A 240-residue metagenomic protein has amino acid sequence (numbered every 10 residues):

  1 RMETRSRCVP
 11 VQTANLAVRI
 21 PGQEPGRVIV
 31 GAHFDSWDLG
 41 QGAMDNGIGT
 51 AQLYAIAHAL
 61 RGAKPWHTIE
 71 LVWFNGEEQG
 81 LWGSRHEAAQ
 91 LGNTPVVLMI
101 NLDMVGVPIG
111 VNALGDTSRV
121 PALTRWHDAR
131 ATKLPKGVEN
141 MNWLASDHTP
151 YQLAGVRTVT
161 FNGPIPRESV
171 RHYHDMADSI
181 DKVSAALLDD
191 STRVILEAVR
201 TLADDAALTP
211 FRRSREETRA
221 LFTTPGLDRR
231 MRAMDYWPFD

Functional and structural regions predicted by a protein language model:
R1-G42, A55-H58, G62, W66-T68: Soluble metallo-hydrolase cores and metallopeptidase-like ectodomains found primarily in the secretory/periplasmic
E3, P135-W143, A206-R213: Surface-exposed patches in mature extracellular/periplasmic domains of secreted proteins
P25, D38, K64, F74-H172 (+1 more regions): Metal-dependent peptidase/peptidase-like ectodomains
L39-G49, N140, S184: Alpha-helix N-cap/helix-initiation motif
G47-A55, W82, R193-V194: Short amphipathic alpha-helical face segments that pack within enzyme cores and frequently flank/anchor catalytic
W66-G76, M99-L102, V107, L208-F222: Acidic/histidine-enriched alpha-helical segments
S169-D240: His/Asp/Glu-rich mid-to-C-terminal helical/loop segments that flank catalytic regions of hydrolases
